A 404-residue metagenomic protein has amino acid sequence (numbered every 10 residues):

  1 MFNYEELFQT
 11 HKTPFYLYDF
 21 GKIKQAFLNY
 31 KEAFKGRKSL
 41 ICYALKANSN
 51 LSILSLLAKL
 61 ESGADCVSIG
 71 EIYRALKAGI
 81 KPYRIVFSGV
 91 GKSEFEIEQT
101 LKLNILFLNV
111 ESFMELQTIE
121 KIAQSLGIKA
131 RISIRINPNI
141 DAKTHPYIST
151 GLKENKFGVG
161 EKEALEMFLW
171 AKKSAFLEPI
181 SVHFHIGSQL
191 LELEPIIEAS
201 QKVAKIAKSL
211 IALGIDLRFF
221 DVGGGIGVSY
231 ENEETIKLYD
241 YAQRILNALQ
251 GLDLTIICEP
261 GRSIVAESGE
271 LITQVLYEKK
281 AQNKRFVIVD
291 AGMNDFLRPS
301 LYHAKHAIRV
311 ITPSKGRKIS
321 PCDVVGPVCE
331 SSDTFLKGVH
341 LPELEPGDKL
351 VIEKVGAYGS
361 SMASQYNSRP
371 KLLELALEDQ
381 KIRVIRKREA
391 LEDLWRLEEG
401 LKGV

Functional and structural regions predicted by a protein language model:
M1-A130, K172-E178, K205, S209-A212 (+2 more regions): A charged N-terminal "starter" segment
F2, F8, R244-L246, D253-V404: Charged (often Lys/Glu-rich) extended helix/loop segments that serve as interaction or gating elements
F2, Y18-Q25, N48, M114 (+13 more regions): Conserved active-site and cofactor/substrate-binding residues in soluble primary-metabolism enzymes
I23, K46, S68, T100 (+7 more regions): Conserved, mostly hydrophobic/aromatic
L45-S49, G70-E71, G91-K92, S112-M114 (+5 more regions): Active-site-proximal loop/turn and secondary-structure-junction residues that shape catalytic pockets, frequently
L54, K77, I97-K102, I119-I122 (+6 more regions): Short acidic, glycine/serine/threonine-rich loops at helix termini
G63, V86, F107-N109, S133-R135 (+8 more regions): Structured core elements
N139-Y277, N367, E378: Active-site loop/helix belt of alpha/beta enzymes
